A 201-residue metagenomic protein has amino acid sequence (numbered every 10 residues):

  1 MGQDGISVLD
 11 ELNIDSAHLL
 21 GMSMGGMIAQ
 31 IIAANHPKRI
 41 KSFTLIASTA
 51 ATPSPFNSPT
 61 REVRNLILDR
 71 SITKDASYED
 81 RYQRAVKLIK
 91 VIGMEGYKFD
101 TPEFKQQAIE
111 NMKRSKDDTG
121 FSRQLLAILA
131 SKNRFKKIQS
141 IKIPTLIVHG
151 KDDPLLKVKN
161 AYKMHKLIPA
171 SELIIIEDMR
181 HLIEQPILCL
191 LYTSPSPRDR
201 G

Functional and structural regions predicted by a protein language model:
G2-A17: Conserved acidic catalytic loop of the alpha/beta-hydrolase fold
D15-S54: Conserved hydrolase catalytic core segment
F43-K74: Flexible "cap/lid" loop of the alpha/beta hydrolase fold
V63-K136, I143: Alpha/beta-hydrolase
I141, I147-H149: Short beta-strand/loop motif that positions the catalytic acidic residue of the alpha/beta-hydrolase fold
D152-L155: Acidic catalytic loop of the alpha/beta-hydrolase fold
M179-L190: Catalytic histidine-centered segment of alpha/beta-hydrolase-like enzymes
Y192-P197: Conserved small/polar residues in nucleotide/adenosyl-binding loops
